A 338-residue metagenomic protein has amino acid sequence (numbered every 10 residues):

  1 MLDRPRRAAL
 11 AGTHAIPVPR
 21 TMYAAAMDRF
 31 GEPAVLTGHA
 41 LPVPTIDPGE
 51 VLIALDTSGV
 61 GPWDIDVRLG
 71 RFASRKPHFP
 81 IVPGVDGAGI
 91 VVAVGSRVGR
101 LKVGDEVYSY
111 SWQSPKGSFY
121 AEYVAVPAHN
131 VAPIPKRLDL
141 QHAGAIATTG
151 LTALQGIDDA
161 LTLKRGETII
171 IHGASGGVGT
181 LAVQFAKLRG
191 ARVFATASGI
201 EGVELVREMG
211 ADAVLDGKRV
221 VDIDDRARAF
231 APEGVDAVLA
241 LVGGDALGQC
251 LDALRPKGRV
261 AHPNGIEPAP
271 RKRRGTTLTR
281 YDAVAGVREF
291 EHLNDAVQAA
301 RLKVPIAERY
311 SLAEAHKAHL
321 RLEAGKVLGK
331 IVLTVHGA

Functional and structural regions predicted by a protein language model:
L2-R20, G244, F290-A338: C-terminal hydrophobic helical "lid"/dimerization subdomain of Rossmann-like NAD(P)H-dependent oxidoreductases
P42-V60, F72-Q113: Glycine-rich beta-strand-centered segment in the early N-terminal region that forms part of a ligand/cofactor-binding
T57, D105-E106, Y123, T168 (+3 more regions): Residue-level marker of beta-strand positions
R100, Y110-G173: NAD(P)H dinucleotide-binding glycine-rich loop of Rossmann-like/cofactor-binding domains, especially the beta1-alpha1
F119-Y120, A197-L205, E267-A269, E289: Short, glycine/polar-rich helix-capping loops at beta-to-alpha or helix-loop-helix junctions that flank or form
G144-R219: Mid-domain Rossmann-like dinucleotide-binding core that forms the NAD(H)/NADP(H) cofactor-binding site
V221-P232: Short amphipathic alpha-helix with an adjacent loop that forms part of the alpha/beta core around
V242-P305, L312, V335-A338: Glycine-rich phosphate-binding loop and adjacent beta-alpha segment of Rossmann(oid) nucleotide-cofactor-binding
